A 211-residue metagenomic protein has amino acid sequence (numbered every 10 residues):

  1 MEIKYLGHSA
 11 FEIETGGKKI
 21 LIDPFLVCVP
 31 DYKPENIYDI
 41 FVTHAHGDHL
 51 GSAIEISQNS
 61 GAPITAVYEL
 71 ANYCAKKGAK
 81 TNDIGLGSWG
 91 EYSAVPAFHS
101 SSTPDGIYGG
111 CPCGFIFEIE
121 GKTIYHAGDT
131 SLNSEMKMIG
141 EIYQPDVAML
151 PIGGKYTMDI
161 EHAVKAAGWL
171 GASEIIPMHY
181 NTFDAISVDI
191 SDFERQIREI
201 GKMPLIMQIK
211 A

Functional and structural regions predicted by a protein language model:
M1-E35, D83-Y143, I209-A211: Core dinuclear metal-dependent hydrolase active-site scaffold
L21-P24, I37-H46, T65-Y68, Y125-G128 (+3 more regions): Active-site neighborhood of phospho(di)ester-bond hydrolases with catalytic His/Asp-centered motifs
L26-A75, I142-M149: Active-site metal-binding motif and surrounding structural segment of the metallo-beta-lactamase
C28-P30, H46-G51, A71-C74, S88 (+4 more regions): Active-site environment of divalent metal-dependent phosphoester hydrolases
K33-P34, A53-E55, K77-G78, K137-G140 (+2 more regions): Short amphipathic alpha-helical segments
E55-I64, Y68-N72, K77-H99, C113-F115 (+2 more regions): Portal/gating segments that form or line small-molecule/metal binding sites
A75-S88, V164-A211: Binuclear metal-ion centers of metallo-dependent hydrolases, dominated by the metallo-beta-lactamase
F117-L170, M178-I186: Metallo-beta-lactamase
